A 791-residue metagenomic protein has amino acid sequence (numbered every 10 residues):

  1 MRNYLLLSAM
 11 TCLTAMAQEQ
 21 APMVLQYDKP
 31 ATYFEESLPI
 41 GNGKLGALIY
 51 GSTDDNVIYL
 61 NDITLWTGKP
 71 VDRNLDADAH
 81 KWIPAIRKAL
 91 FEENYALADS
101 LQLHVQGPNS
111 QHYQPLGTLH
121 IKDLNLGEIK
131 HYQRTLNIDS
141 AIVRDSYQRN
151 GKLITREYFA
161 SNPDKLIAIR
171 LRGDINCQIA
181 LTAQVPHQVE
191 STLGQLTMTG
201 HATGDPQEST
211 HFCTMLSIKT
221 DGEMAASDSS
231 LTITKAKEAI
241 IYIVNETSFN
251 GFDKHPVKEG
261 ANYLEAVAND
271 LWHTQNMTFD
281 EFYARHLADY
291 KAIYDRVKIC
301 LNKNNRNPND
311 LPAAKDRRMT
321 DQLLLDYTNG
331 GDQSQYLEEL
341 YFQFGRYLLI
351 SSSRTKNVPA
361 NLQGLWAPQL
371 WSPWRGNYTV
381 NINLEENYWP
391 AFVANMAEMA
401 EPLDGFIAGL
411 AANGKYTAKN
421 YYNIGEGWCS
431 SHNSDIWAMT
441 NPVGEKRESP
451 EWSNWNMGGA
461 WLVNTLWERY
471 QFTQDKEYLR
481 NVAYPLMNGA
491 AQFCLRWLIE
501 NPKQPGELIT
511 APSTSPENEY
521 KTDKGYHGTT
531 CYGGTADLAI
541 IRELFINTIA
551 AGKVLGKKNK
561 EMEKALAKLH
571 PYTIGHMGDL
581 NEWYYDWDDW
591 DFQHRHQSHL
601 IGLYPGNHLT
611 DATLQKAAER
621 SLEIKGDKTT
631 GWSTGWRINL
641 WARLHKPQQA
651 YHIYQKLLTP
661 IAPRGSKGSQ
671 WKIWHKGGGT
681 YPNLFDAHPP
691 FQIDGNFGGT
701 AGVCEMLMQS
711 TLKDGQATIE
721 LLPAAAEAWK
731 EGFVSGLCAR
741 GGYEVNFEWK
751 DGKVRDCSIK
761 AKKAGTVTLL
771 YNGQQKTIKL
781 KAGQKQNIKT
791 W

Functional and structural regions predicted by a protein language model:
M1-Q20: Bacterial Sec-dependent N-terminal signal peptides
Q18-P450, E468-Y470, R480, N488-A491 (+13 more regions): Aromatic-residue-lined binding/catalytic grooves and analogous aromatic/hydrophobic interfacial grooves in multimeric
G43, Q471-Q474, I499-P502, K553 (+8 more regions): Hydrophobic alpha-helix feature that most strongly marks membrane-spanning transmembrane helices and their immediate
Q106-L124, I693-R740, E744-V745: Catalytic cores of secreted or luminal carbohydrate-active enzymes
G364, P368-Q369, L508-P512, N518 (+2 more regions): C-terminal catalytic domain of Rieske-type non-heme iron oxygenases
P368, F493-A551: Acidic/histidine-rich catalytic neighborhood
I382-F392, N456-W467, A536-I546, S598-N607 (+3 more regions): Well-ordered alpha-helical segments within folded domains of soluble proteins
R469, K476-W497, R542, W641-L657: Extended amphipathic alpha-helical segments enriched in small hydrophobics
